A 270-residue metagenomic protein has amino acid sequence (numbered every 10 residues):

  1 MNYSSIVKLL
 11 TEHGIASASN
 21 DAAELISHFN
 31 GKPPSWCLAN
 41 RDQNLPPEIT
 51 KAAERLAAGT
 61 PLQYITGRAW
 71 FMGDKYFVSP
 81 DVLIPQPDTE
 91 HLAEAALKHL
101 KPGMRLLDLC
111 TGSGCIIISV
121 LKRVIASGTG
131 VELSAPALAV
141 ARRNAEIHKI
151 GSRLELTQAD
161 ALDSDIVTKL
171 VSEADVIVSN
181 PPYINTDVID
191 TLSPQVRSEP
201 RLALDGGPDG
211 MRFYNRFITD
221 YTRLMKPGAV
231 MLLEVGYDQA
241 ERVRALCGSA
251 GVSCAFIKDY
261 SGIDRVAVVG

Functional and structural regions predicted by a protein language model:
M1-N40: Non-catalytic accessory regions of SAM-dependent methyltransferases
I15, V124, E146-G151, L224-P227 (+1 more regions): Short helix-capping segments at alpha-helix termini
L25, G59, T89, I116 (+5 more regions): Residue-level signal for inorganic ion chemistry
S27-K98: Conserved AdoMet
P87-D190: Conserved SAM/SAH cofactor-binding pocket of Class I
A135-R142, E146, R244, G248-G251 (+1 more regions): Class I S-adenosyl-L-methionine
Y183-R212: Mobile active-site "lid"/loop adjacent to the S-adenosyl-L-methionine
P208-V269: Conserved Class I SAM-dependent methyltransferase catalytic core
